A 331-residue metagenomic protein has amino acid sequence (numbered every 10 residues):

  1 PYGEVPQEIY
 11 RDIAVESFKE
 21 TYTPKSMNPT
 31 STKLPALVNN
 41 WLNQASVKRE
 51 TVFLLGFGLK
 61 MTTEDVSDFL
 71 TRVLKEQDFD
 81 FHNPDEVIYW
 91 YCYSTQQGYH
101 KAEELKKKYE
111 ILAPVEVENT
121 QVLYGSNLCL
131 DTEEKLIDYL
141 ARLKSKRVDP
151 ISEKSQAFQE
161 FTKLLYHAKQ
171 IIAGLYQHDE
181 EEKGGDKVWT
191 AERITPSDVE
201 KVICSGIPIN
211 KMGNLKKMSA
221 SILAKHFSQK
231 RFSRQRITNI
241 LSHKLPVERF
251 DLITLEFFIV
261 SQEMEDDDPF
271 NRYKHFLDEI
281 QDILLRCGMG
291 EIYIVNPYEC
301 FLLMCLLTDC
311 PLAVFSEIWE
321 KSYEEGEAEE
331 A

Functional and structural regions predicted by a protein language model:
P1-T21, K107-N119, S126-C129: A short, Lys/Arg-rich alpha-helix, primarily the initiator
E4-V5, K33, M61-E64, Q97-H100 (+2 more regions): Short coil/turn linker and secondary-structure boundary residues
D12, R49-F53, E86: A generic alpha-helix surface/boundary motif
E20-T51, F69-L74: Recognition helix of helix-turn-helix/homeodomain-like DNA-binding domains that insert into the DNA major groove
W41-L42, G56-K60, V73-Q77, Y91-T95 (+1 more regions): Generic structural signal for hydrophobic core residues of well-folded globular domains
R49-D65: DNA major-groove recognition helix of helix-turn-helix/homeodomain DNA-binding modules
D65-Q121, I253-T254, E265-Y323, E327 (+1 more regions): Short amphipathic recognition helices of helix-turn-helix/homeodomain-type DNA-binding modules
N119-C287: Long, charge-rich C-terminal accessory regions
